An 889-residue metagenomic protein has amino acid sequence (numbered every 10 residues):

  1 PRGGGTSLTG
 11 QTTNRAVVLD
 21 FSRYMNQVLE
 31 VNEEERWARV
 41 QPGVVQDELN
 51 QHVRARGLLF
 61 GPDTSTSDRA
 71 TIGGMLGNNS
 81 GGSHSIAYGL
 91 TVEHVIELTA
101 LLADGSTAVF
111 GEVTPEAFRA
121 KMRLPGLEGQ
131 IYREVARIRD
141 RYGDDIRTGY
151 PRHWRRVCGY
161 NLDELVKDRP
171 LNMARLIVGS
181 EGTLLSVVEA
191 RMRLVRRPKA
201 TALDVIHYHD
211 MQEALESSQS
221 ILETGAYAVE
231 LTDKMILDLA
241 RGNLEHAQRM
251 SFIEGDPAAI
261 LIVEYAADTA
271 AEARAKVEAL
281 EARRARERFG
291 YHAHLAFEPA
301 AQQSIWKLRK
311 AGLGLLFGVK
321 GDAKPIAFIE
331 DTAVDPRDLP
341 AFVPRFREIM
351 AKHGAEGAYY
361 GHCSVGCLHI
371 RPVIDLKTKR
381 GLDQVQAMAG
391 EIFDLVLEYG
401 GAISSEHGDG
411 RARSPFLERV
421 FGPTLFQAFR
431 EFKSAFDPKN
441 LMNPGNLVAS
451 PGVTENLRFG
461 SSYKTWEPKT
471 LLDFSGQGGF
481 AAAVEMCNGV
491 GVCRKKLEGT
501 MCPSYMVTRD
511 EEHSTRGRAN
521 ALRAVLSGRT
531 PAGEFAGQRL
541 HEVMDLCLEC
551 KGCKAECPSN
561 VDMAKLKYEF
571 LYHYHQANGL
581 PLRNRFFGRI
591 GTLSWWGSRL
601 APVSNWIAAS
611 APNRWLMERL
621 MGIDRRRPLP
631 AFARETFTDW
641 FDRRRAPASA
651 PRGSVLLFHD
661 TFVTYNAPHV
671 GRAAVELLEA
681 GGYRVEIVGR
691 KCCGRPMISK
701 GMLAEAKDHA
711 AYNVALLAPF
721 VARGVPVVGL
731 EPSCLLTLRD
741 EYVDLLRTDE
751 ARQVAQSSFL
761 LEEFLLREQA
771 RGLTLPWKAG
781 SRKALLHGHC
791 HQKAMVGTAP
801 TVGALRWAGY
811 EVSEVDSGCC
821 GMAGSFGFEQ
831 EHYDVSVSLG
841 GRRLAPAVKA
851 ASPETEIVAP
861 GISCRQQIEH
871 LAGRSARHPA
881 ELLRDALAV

Functional and structural regions predicted by a protein language model:
P1, T13, F21-T64, L76 (+5 more regions): N-terminal glycine-rich flavin-associated loop
T6-G10, T66-G73, W154-N161, L165 (+15 more regions): A glycine-rich phosphate-binding loop feature that marks nucleotide/adenosyl-phosphate handling sites
S7-T9, M75-H84, P170-V195, G361-C367 (+5 more regions): Conserved phosphate/anionic-ligand binding catalytic regions in large, soluble enzymes, centered on
M75-G77, S85-Y88, E93-L308, P344 (+3 more regions): C-terminal substrate-binding/cap subdomain adjacent to the FAD-binding core in PCMH-type and related FAD-linked
R155-V157, L165-L184, A202, H209-G225 (+9 more regions): Long hydrophobic segments that form regular secondary structure
A190-R197, L215-S218, L222-A323, A327 (+12 more regions): Terminal amphipathic helices with adjacent charged low-complexity linkers/tails
A323, E398-I403, G410-L546, K565-G579 (+2 more regions): Ferredoxin-type iron-sulfur electron-transfer modules and their immediate structural context
D437, P444, A564-V889: Iron-sulfur cluster-binding electron-transfer modules in prokaryotic oxidoreductases
